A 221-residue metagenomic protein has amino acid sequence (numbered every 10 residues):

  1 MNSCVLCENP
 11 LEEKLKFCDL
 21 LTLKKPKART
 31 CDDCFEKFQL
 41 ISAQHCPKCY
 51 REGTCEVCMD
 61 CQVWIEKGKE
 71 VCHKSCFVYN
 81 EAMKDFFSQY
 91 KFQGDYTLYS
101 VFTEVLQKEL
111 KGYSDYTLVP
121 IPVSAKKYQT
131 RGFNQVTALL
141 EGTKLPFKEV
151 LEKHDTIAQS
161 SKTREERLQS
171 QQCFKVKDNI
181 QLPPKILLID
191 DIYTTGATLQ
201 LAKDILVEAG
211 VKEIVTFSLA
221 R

Functional and structural regions predicted by a protein language model:
M1-R221: Glycine-rich phosphate/pyrophosphate-handling loop used in enzymes and phosphotransfer proteins
